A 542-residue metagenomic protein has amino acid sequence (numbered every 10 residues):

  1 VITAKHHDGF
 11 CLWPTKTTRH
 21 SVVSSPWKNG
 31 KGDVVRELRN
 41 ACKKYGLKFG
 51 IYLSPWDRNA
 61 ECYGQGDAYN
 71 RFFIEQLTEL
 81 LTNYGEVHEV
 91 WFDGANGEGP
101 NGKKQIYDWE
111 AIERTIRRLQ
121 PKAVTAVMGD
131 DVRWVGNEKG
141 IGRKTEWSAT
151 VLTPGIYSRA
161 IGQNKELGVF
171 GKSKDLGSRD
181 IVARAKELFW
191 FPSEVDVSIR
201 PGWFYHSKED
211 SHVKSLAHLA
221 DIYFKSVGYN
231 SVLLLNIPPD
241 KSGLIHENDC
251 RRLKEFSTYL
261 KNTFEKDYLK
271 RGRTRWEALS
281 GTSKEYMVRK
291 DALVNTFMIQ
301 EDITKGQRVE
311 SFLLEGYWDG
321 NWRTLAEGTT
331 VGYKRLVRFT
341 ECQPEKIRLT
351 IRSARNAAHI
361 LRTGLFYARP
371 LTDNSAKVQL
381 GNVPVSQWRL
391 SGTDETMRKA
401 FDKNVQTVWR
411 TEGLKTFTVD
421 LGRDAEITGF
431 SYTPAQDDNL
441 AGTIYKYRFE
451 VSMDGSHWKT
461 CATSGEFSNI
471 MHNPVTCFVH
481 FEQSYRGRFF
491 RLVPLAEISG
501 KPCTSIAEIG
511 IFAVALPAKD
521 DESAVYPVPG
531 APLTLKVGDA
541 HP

Functional and structural regions predicted by a protein language model:
V1-W318, T324-F339, T350-R362, Y367-R369 (+3 more regions): Mature catalytic domains of secreted/periplasmic carbohydrate-active enzymes
E187, L216-A217, L390-S391, F401 (+1 more regions): Short hydrophobic/aromatic segments of transmembrane alpha-helices and their interfaces
V195, V385-W388, N404, L533: Bulky hydrophobic/aromatic "packing anchor" residues in well-ordered structure
F204-H206, T393-K399, T534-K536: Short, solvent-exposed loop/turn elements at domain surfaces
N248-T258, T263-Q379, E395-T463, N473-P532 (+1 more regions): Aromatic, loop-rich ligand-recognition surfaces of beta-strand-rich domains
E466-S468: Surface-exposed loop and turn segments in beta-propeller and other repeat-based domains that flank or scaffold
